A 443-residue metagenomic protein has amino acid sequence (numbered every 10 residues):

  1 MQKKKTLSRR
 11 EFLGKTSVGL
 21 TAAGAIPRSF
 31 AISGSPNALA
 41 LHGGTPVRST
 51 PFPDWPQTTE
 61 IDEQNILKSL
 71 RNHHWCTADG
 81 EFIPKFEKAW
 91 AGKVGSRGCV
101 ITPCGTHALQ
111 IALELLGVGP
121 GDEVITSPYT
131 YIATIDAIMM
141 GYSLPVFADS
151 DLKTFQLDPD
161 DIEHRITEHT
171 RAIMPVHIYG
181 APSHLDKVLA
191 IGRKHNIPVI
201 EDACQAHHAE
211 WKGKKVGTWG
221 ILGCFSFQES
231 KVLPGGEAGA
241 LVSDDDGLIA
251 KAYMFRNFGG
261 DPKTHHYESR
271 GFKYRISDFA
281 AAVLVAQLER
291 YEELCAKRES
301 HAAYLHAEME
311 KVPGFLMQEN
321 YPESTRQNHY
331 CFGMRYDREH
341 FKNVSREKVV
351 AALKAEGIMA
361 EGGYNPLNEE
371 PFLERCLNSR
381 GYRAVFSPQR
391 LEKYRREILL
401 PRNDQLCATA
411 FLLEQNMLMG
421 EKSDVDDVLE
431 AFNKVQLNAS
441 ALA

Functional and structural regions predicted by a protein language model:
Q2-T21: N-terminal secretory signal peptides and thylakoid transit peptides that target proteins across membranes
L13, K342, A355, R375 (+1 more regions): PLP-dependent enzyme catalytic core of the Aspartate aminotransferase-like
P27-C76, F82, K88, G92: C-terminal segment of N-terminal export signals and the immediately downstream linker at the start of the mature
A38-A40, E114, V118-A203, E210: PLP-dependent aminotransferase-like
C76-E123, A137, F147, K214: Phosphate-binding glycine-rich loop
A206-K212, W219-G333: Active-site region of PLP-dependent enzymes
Q318-E397: Conserved PLP-binding catalytic core of the aspartate aminotransferase-like
